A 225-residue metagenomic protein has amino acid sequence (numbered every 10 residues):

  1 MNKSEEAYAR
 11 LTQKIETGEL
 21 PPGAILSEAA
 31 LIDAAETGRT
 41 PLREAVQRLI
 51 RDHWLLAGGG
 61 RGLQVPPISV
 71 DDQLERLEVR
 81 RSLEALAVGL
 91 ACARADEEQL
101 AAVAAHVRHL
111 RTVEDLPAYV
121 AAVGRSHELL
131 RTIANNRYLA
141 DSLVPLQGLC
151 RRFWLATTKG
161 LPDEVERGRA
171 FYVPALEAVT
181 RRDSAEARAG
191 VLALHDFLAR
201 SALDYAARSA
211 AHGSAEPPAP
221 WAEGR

Functional and structural regions predicted by a protein language model:
M1-A93, L203-R225: Short linear motifs at protein or domain termini
I15, E19, A91, A95 (+6 more regions): Secondary-structure transition/hinge residues
G23, S27, I68, R111 (+2 more regions): Short amphipathic alpha-helical segments at helix-loop
A29, Q147-G148, L194: Short helix-capping/turn signature of helix-turn-helix
R43, R94-E97, A122-V123, A140 (+2 more regions): Juxtamembrane/interface motifs at transmembrane-helix termini
D52, P66-N135, D141, P145-G148 (+1 more regions): All-alpha effector-binding/dimerization core of bacterial HTH-type transcriptional repressors
G124-S126, I133-T158, R200, S214-R225: C-terminal regulatory/oligomerization modules of transcriptional regulators
A156-R225: C-terminal all-alpha effector/ligand-binding and dimerization domain of prokaryotic HTH-type transcriptional repressors
